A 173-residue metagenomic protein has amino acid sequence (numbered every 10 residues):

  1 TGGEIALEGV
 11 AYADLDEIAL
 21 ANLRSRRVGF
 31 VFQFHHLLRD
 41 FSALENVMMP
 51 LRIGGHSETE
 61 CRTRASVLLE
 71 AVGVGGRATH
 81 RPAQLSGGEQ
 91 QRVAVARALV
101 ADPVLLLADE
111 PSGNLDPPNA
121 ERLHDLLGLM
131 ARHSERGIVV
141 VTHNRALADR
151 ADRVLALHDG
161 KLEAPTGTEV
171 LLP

Functional and structural regions predicted by a protein language model:
T1-R150, V154-L157: ABC family nucleotide-binding domain
V154-T166: H-loop (His-switch) and adjacent beta-strand-loop-beta switch element of ABC-type ATPase nucleotide-binding domains
G167-P173: ABC ATPase nucleotide-binding domains
